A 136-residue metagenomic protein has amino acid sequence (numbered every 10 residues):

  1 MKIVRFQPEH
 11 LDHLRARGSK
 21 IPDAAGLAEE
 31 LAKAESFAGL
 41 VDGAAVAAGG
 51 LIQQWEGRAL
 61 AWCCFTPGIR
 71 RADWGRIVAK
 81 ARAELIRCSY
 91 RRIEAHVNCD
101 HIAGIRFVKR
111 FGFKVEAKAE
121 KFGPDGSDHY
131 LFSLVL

Functional and structural regions predicted by a protein language model:
M1-A25: Short amphipathic alpha-helix that is part of the acyltransferase structural core
L27-A28, A61-C63, R76-A81: Acidic/histidine-enriched, beta-strand-rich ligand/metal-binding domains
K33-G49: Conserved beta-hairpin
G49-G57, A119: A conserved beta-strand-loop-helix scaffold within acyl/acetyltransferase catalytic domains
E56-G68: Conserved acetyl-CoA binding element of GNAT-fold acetyltransferases
R71-L85, R106, R110: Conserved acetyl-CoA-binding loop-helix of GNAT-fold acetyltransferases
E94-K109, K114, K121-G123: Conserved beta-strand-loop-alpha-helix junction that forms the acyl-donor binding cleft
K121-L136: C-terminal "cap" of GNAT-fold acetyltransferases
